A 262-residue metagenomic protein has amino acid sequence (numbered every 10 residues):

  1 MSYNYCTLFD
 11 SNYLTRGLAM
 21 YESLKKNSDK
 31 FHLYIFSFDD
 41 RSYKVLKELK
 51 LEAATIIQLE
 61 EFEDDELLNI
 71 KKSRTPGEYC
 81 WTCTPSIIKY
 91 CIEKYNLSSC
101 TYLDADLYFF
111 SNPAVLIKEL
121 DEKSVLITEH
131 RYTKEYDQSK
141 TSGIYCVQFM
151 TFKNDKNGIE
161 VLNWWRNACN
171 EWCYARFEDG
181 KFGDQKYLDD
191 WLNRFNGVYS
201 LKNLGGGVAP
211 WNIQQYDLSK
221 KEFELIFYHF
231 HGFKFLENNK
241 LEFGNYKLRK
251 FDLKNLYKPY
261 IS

Functional and structural regions predicted by a protein language model:
M1-S262: Glycosyltransferase catalytic domains, chiefly GT-A lineage
